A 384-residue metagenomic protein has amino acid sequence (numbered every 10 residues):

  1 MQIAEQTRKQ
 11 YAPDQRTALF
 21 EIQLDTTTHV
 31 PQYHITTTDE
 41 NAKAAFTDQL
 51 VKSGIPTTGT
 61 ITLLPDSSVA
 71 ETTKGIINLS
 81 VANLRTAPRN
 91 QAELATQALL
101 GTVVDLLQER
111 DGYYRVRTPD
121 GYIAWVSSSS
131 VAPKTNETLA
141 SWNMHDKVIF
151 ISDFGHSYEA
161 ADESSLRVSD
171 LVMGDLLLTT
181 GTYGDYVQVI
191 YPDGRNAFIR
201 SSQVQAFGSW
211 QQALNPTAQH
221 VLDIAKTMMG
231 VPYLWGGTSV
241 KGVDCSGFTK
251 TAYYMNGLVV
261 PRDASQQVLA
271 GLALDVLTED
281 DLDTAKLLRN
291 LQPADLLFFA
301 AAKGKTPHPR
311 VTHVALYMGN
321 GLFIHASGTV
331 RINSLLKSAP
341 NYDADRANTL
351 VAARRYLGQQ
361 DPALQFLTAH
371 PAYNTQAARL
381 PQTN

Functional and structural regions predicted by a protein language model:
R16-T47, G112-Y114: Short glycine/threonine-rich beta-strand-turn micro-motifs
Q32-T37, S164, G208-Q212, P232-V240: Second-shell loop/turn segments in exported
A44-V69, R89, R110, T118-D153 (+5 more regions): Boundary regions of SH3-family modules and the immediately adjacent low-complexity/disordered segments in eukaryotic
I77-L100, F150-T179, Y233: Beta-loop motif signature
P133-N136, A140, G155, D162-S165 (+2 more regions): Aromatic- and glycine-rich peptidoglycan recognition patches
A225, G237-N256: Active-site nucleophilic cysteine motif
P261-I332: ...with weaker cross-activation on analogous glycine-rich loops/strands in unrelated enzymes
